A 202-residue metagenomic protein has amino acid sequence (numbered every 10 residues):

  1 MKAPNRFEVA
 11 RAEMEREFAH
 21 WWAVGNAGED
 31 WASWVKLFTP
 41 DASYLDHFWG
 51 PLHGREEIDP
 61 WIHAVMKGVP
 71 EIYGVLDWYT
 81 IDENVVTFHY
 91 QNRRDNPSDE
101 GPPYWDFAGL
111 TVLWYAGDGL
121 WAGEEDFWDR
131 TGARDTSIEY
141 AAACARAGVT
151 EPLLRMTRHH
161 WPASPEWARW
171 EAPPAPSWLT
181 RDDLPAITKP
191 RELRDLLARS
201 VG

Functional and structural regions predicted by a protein language model:
M1-K36, H160, S164-G202: Short, low-complexity N-terminal intrinsically disordered segments enriched in polar/charged residues
W31-V85, P190, R194-L197: A solvent-exposed, acidic/Ser-Thr-rich amphipathic alpha-helical stretch
L45, F88-H89, E125: Beta-strand residues in well-ordered beta-sheet regions across diverse protein folds
W49, D99-P103: Short, solvent-exposed loop/turn segments at secondary-structure boundaries
E71-G74, Y104-T111: Short, surface-exposed coil-to-beta transition loops
H89-P97: Generic short beta-strand segments
A108-L154: Short beta-strand edge/turn micro-motifs at domain boundaries
